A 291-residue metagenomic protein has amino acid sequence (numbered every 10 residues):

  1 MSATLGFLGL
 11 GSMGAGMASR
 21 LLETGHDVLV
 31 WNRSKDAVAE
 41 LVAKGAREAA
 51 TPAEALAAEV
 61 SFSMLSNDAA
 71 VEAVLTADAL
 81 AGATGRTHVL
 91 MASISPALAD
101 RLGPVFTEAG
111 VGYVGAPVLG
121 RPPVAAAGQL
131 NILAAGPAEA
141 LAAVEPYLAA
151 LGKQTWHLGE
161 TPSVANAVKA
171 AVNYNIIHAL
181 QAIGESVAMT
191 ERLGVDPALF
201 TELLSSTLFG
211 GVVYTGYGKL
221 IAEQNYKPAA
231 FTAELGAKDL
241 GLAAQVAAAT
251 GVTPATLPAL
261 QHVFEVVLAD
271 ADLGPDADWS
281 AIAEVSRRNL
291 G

Functional and structural regions predicted by a protein language model:
M1-M64, R86, P122, Q154: NAD(P)+-binding Rossmann beta1-loop-alpha1 motif at the extreme N-terminus of oxidoreductases
L5, S93-N173: Rossmann-fold dinucleotide-binding core
M17-A18, A37, L102, Y147 (+1 more regions): Hydrophobic residues within alpha-helices that form the first helical element adjacent to the glycine-rich loop
V28, E48, G112-V114, T155 (+2 more regions): Hydrophobic beta-strand scaffold residues
P52-V111: Rossmann-fold NAD(P) dinucleotide-binding segment
V164-S286: Helical "substrate-binding/catalytic lid" subdomain of Rossmann-like NAD(P)-dependent dehydrogenases/reductases
